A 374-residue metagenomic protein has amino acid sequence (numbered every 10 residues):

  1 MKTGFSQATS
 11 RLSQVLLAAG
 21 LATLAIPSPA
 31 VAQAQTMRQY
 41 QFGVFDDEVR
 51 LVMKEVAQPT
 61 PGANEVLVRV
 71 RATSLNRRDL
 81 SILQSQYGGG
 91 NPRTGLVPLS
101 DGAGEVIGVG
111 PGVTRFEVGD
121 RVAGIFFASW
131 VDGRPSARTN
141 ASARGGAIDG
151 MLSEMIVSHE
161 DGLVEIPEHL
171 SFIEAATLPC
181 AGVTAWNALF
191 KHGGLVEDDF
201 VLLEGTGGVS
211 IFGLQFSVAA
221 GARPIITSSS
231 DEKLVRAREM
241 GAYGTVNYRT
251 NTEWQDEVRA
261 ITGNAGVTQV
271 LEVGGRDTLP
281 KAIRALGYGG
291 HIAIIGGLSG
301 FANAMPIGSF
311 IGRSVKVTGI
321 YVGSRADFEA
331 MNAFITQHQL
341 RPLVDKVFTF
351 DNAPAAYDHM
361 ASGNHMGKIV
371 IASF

Functional and structural regions predicted by a protein language model:
K2-L16: Bacterial N-terminal signal peptides that target proteins for export
Q35, N264, L340-L343, A355-F374: C-terminal capping/lid region of NAD(P)-dependent oxidoreductase domains
A57-T73, Q86-V131, D149, P167-L170: Glycine-rich beta-strand-centered segment in the early N-terminal region that forms part of a ligand/cofactor-binding
F126-E204, E239: NAD(P)H dinucleotide-binding glycine-rich loop of Rossmann-like/cofactor-binding domains, especially the beta1-alpha1
T139-A141, A220, D231, R238 (+2 more regions): Glycine-rich phosphate-binding loop and adjacent beta-alpha segment of Rossmann(oid) nucleotide-cofactor-binding
L203-T206, V218-K281: Adenosine-nucleotide cofactor-binding segment
S210-I211: N-terminal Rossmann-fold NAD(P) dinucleotide-binding loop
